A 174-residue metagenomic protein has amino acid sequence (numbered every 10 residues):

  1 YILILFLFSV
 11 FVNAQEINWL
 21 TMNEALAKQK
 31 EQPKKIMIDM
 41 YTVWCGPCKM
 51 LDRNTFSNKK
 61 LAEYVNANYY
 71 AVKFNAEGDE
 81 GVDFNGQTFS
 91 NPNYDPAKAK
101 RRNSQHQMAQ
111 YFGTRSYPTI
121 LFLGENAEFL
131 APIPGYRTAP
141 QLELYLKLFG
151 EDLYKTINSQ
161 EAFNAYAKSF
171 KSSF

Functional and structural regions predicted by a protein language model:
Y1-E16: Bacterial Sec-dependent N-terminal signal peptides
Q15, K30, F112-G113, G124 (+1 more regions): Non-globular targeting/processing and membrane-anchoring segments
E16-L20, N58-K100: Thiol-based oxidoreductase modules, predominantly thioredoxin-like and allied folds used for disulfide exchange
N18-I36, V65: A short beta-strand-turn-helix
Q32-G46, A71: Short active-site neighborhood of thiol/selenol oxidoreductases, capturing the structured segment around
M37, A71, M108-Y111, S116-I133: A short, hydrophobic beta-strand/beta-hairpin element that forms part of a small beta-sheet core
V43, A76-E77, N126, T138: Solvent-exposed coil/turn segments that connect beta secondary-structure elements in extracytoplasmic/periplasmic
K49-R53: Detector for the c-type heme attachment site
